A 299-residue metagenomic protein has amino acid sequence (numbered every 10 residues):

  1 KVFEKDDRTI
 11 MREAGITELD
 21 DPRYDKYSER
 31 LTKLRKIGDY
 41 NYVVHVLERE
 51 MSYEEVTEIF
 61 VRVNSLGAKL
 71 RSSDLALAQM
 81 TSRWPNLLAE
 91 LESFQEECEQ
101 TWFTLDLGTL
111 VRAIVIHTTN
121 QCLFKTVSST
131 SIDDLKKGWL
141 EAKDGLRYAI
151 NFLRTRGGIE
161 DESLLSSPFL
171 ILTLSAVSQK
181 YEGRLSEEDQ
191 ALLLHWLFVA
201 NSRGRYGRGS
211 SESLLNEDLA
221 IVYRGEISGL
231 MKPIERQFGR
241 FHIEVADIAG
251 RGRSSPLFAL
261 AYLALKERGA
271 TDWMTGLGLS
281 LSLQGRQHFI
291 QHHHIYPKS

Functional and structural regions predicted by a protein language model:
K1-N120, D161, Q190-A200, G204-R205: Basic- and aromatic-enriched surface patches that contact anionic nucleotides/nucleic acids
D20-D25, N151-L153, R268-T271, G276: A short linear-motif detector with a strong N-terminal bias
Y42, L172, I290: A broad, low-specificity signal marking well-ordered, structured residues that form hydrophobic/aromatic
H45, S175, H293-Y296: Residues in well-ordered beta-strands of folded domains
R49-S52, A68, W139-A142, L146 (+5 more regions): Active-site-proximal structural scaffolding
L70, R147-A149, Q291, Y296: Short amphipathic alpha-helical "interface-anchor" segments enriched in bulky aromatics
A76, T101-A246: A cross-family structural signal marking well-folded subdomains
R205-K298: Intrinsically disordered, low-complexity N-proximal targeting/linker segments that flank membranes
